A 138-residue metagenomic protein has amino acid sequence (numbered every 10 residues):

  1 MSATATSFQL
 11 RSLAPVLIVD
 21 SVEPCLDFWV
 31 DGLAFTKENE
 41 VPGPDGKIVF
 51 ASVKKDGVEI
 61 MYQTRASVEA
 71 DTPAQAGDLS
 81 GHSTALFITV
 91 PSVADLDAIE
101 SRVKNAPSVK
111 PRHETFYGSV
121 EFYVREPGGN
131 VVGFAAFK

Functional and structural regions predicted by a protein language model:
S2-V16, T36-P91, D97-R125, A135-K138: Vicinal oxygen chelate
V19-E23: Short acidic-aromatic low-complexity motifs
P24, D95: Residue-level recognition of oxygen-bearing side chains
C25-V30, V103, G129: Conserved active-site tyrosine of GNAT-family acetyltransferases
